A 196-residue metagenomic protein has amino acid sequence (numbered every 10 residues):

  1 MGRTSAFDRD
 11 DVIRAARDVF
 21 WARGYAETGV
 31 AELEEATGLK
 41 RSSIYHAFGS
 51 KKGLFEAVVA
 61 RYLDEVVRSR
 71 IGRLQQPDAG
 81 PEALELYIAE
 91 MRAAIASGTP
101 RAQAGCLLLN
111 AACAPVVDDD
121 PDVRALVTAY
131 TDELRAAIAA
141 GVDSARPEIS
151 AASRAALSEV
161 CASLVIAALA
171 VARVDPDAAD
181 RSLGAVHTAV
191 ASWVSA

Functional and structural regions predicted by a protein language model:
M1-F7, R146-I149, A196: N-terminal intrinsically disordered/low-complexity leader segments
R9-D10, V30, K52, E56 (+8 more regions): Short, structured helix-loop boundary elements
D11, A15, V19-V58: Helix-turn-helix
A15, V19-A22, S69, R73 (+2 more regions): Solvent-exposed, amphipathic alpha-helical segments
A57, I71-A104, E148-A151, L157-S158: Hydrophobic alpha-helical connector segments
R61-V66: Short, basic, alpha-helical segments at the C-terminal edge of helix-turn-helix-like DNA-binding modules
A83-L84, T99-A125: Amphipathic alpha-helical segments used for helix-helix packing
G98, D120-D132, S144-W193: Hydrophobic/aromatic-rich alpha-helical bundle segments in the mid-to-C-terminal region
